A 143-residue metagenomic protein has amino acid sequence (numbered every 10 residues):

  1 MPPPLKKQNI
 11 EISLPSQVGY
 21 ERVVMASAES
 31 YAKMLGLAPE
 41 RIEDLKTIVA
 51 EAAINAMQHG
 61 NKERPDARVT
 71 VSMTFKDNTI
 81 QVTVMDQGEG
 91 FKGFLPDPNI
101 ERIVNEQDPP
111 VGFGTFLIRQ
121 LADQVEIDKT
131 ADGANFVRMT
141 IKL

Functional and structural regions predicted by a protein language model:
M1-E11, F116, Q120-L143: Flexible, glycine-/charge-rich segments associated with ATP-binding catalytic modules
A26-A50, Q107-P109: Conserved short strand/loop->alpha-helix "switch" segment adjacent to the catalytic nucleotide/phosphoryl-transfer site
E51, N55: Conserved polar catalytic motif of the HATPase_c/GHKL fold
A56-N61: Short helix-loop "hinge" at the ATP-lid/N-box region of the Bergerat-fold HATPase_c
R64, D108, D132: Glycine-rich phosphate-binding loop
D66-T74: A conserved short beta-strand within the histidine kinase catalytic ATPase domain
T74-V82: Short beta-strand-loop-beta element adjacent to the nucleotide/active-site pocket used for signaling
V82-P110: Glycine-rich/acidic phosphate-handling loop/turn and adjacent ATP-lid/helix of nucleotide-binding kinase/ATPase domains
